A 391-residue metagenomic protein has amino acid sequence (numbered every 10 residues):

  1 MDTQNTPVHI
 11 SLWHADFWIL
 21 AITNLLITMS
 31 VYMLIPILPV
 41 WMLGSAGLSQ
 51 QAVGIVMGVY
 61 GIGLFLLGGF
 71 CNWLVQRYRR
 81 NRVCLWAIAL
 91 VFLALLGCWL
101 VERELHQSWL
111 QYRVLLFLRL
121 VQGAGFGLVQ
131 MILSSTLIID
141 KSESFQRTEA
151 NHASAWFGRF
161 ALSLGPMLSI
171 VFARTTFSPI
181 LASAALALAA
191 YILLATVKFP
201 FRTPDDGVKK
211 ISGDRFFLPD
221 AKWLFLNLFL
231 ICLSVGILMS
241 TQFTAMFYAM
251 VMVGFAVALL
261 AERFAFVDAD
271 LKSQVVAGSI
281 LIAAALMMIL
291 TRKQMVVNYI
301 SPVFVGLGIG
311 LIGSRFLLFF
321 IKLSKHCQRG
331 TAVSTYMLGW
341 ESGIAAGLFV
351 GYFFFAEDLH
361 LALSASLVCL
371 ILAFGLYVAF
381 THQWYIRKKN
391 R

Functional and structural regions predicted by a protein language model:
N5-G61, A221-V251: Helix-loop boundary and gating motifs at the non-cytosolic
I55-L74, V253-A261: Central cavity-lining transmembrane alpha-helices of secondary-active solute carriers, predominantly the Major
A89-S108, I280-K293: C-terminal ends and interior cores of transmembrane alpha-helices in multi-pass membrane transporters/permeases
Y112, L118-F157: Cytoplasmic helix-loop-helix junction between adjacent transmembrane helices in 12-TM secondary transporters
T148-K198: Helix-loop-helix hairpin linking two adjacent transmembrane segments in secondary transporters
S178-V197, L361-Q383: Symmetry-related core transmembrane helices of the 12-TM Major Facilitator Superfamily/SLC fold
K272-F316: C-terminal transmembrane helical hairpin of 12-TM major facilitator-type secondary transporters
S324-L359: A late C-terminal transmembrane helix in Major Facilitator Superfamily
